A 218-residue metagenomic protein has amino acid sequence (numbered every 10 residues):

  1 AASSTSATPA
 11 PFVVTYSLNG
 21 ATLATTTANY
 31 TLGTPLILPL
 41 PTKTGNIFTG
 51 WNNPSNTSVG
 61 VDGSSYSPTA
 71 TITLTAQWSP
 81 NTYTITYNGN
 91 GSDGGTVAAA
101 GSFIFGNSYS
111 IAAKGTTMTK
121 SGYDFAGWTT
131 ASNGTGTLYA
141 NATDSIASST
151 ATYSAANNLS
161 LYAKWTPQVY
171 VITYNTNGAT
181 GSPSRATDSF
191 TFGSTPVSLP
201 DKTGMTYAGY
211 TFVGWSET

Functional and structural regions predicted by a protein language model:
A1-T218: Secondary-structure capping and domain/repeat boundary segments
